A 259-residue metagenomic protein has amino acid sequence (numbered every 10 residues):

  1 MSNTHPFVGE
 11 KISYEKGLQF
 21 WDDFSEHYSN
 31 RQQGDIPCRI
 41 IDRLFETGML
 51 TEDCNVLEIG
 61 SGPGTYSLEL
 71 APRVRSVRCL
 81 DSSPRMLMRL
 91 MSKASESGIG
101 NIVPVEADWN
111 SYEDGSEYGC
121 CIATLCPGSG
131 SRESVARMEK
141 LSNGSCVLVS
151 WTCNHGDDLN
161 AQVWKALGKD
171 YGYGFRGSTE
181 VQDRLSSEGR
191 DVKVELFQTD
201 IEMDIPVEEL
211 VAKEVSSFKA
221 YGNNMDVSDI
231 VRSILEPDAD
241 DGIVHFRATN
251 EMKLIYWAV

Functional and structural regions predicted by a protein language model:
M1-L50: Conserved class I S-adenosyl-L-methionine
D53-G62: Conserved class I S-adenosyl-L-methionine
P63-N110: Class I SAM-dependent methyltransferase SAM/SAH-binding core
E113-C120: A short acidic, Gly/Pro-enriched loop at the edge of an enzyme's catalytic core that lines a small-molecule cofactor
G128-L141: A short, conserved alpha-helix within the catalytic core of class I
V147-G172: Conserved class I S-adenosyl-L-methionine
G174-G189: Short alpha-helix
K193-V259: Conserved Class I S-adenosyl-L-methionine
